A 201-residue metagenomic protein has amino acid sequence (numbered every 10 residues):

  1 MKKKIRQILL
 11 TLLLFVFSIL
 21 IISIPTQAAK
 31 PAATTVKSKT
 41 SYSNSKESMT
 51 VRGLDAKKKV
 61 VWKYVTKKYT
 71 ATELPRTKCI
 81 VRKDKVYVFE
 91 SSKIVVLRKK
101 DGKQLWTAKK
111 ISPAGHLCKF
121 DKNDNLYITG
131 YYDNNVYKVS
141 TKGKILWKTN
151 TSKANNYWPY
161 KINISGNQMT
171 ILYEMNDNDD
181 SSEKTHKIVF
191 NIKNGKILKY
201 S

Functional and structural regions predicted by a protein language model:
K2-L12: Bacterial N-terminal signal peptides that target proteins for export
I19-A33: Sec-dependent signal peptide cleavage junction
S38, G53-T70, Q104-K109, S140 (+2 more regions): Aromatic (tryptophan-biased) beta-strands that constitute blades/sheets of beta-rich domains
S43-N44, D133-N134, M175-S181: Short glycine/acidic-enriched loop and turn motifs that connect beta-strands
V51-G53, V96, V136-K138, K187-V189: Conserved blade-register residue in beta-propeller folds
A71-V81, S112-D121, A154-I164: Repeated scaffold domains used in trafficking and secretory/extracellular systems, primarily beta-propellers
K83-D84, N123-D124, N167: Short coil/turn segments that connect the beta-strands within blades of beta-propeller domains
